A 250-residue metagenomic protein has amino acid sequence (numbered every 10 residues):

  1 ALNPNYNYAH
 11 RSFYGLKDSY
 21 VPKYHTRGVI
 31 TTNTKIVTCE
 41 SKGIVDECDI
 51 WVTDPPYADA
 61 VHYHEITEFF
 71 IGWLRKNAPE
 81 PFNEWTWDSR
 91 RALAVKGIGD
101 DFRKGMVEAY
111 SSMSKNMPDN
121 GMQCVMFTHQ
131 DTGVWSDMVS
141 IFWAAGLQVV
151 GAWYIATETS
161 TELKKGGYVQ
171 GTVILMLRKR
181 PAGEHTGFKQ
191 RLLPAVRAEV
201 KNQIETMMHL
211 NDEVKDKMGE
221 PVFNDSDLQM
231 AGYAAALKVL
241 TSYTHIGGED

Functional and structural regions predicted by a protein language model:
A1-D49, A60-V95, A109, G133-V134 (+7 more regions): Nucleic-acid modification enzymes, centered on SAM-dependent nucleic-acid methyltransferases
D46-I66, M113-N116, T128, F142: Conserved proline-anchored active-site loop of SAM-dependent methyltransferases that bridges a beta-strand
G97-F102, V125-G133: Acceptor-substrate binding/catalytic loop of class I
R103-D119, S140, A144-A145: A short glycine-rich, Lys/Arg-flanked "PGG" loop and its adjoining helix->strand segment in the class I
M122: Short glycine-centered segments of the SAM/dcSAM-binding site in methyltransferase folds
D137: Short Gly/charged-rich anion-binding patches and loops
T206-E220, M230: Active-site and adjacent loop segments of nucleotide-processing enzymes that use two-metal-ion phosphate chemistry
